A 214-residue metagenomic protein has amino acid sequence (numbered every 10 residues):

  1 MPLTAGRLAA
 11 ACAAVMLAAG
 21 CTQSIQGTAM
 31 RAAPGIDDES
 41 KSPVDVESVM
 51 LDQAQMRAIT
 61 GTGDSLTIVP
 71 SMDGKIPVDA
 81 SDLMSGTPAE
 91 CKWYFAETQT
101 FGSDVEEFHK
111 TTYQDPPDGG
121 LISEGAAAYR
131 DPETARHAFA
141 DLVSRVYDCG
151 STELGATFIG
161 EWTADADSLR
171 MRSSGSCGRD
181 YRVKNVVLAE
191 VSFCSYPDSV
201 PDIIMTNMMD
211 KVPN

Functional and structural regions predicted by a protein language model:
M1-A10: Bacterial N-terminal signal peptides that target proteins for export
L17-G20: C-terminal motif of bacterial Sec signal peptides marking the signal peptidase cleavage site
T22-E107, I204-M205, M209: N-terminal "mature-domain start" segment
D52, T134-L142, P201-M208: Stable alpha-helical elements in mature extracytoplasmic
V105-R136: A short acidic-to-branched-hydrophobic micro-motif
S123-G125, R182-S195: Short, well-ordered beta-strand elements
E133-D180: Short Gly/Thr-rich strand-loop-strand
E190-N214: Surface-exposed amphipathic alpha-helical segments
